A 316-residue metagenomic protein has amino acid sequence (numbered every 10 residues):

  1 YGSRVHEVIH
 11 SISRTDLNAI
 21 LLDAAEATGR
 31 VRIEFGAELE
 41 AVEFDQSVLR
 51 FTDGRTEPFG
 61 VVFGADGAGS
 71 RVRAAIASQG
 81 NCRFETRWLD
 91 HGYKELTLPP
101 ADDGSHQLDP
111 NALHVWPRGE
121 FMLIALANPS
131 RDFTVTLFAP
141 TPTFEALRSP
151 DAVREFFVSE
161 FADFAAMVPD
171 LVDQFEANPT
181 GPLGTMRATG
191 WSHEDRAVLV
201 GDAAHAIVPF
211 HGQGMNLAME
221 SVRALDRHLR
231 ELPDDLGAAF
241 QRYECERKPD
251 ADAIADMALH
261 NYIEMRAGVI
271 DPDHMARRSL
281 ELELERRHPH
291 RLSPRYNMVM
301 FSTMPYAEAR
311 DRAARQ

Functional and structural regions predicted by a protein language model:
Y1-A24: Active-site-adjacent segment of FAD-dependent monooxygenases/related oxidoreductases
S3, A203, G212-Q213: C-terminal lobe/hinge of AMP-binding adenylation domains
S11-I12, I33, T56, N216: Short aromatic/basic micro-patch
L22-D23, T28, E34-L183, R187-H193: Conserved FAD-binding catalytic core of PHBH/FMO-like flavoproteins
A65-D66, V200-D202, E220: Active-site flanking residues adjacent to catalytic metal/cofactor-binding acidic residues
S192-P209: Short FAD-binding loop at a beta-strand-to-alpha-helix junction that anchors the flavin cofactor in diverse
P209-S221: A conserved FAD-binding loop/helix module that cradles the flavin
R227-Q316: C-terminal helical "tail/cap" subdomain of flavin- and related membrane-associated enzymes
